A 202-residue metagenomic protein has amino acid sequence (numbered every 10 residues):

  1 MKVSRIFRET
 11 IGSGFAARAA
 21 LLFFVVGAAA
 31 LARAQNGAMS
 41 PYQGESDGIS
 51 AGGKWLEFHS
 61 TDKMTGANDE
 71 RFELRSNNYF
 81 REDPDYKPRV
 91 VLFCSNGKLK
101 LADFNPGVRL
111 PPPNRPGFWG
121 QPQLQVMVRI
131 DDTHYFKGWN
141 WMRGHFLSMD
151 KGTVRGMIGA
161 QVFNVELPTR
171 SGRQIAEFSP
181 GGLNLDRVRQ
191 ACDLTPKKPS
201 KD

Functional and structural regions predicted by a protein language model:
M1-G14: N-terminal secretory signal peptides that target proteins for export/translocation
F7-E9, L22, A32: N-terminal start and proteolytic maturation junction detector
R18-A28: Bacterial N-terminal signal peptides
A34-D202: A generic "folded-domain core" signal
